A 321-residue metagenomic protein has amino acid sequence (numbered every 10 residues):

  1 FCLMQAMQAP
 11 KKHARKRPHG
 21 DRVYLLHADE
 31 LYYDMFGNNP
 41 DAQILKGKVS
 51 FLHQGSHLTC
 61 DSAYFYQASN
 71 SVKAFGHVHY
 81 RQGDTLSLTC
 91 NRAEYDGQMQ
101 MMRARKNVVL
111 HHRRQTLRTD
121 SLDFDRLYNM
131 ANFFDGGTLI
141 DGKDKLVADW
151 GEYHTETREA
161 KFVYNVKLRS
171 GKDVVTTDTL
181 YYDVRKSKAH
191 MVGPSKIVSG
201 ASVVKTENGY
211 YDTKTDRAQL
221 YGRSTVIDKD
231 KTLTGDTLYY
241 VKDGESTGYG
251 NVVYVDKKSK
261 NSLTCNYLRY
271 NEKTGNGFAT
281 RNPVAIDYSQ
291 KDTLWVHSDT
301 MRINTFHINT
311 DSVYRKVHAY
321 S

Functional and structural regions predicted by a protein language model:
L3-S321: N-terminal amphipathic/hydrophobic interface segments
